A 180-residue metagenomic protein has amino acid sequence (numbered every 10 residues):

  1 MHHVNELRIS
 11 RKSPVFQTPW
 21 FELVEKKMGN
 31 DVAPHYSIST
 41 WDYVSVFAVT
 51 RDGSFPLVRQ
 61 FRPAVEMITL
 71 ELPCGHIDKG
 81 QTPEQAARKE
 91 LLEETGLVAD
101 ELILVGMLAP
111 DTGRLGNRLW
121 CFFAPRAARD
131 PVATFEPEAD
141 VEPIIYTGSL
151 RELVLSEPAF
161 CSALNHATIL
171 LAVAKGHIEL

Functional and structural regions predicted by a protein language model:
H2, I38-T40, S45-K89, P137: Conserved Nudix-box catalytic region and its N-terminal flanking loop in Nudix hydrolases and closely related
H2-V4, I68, K79, G113 (+1 more regions): Nudix hydrolase/Nudix homology domain
I9-F47, R51: Acidic, metal-coordinating catalytic segment for phosphate/diphosphate chemistry, firing primarily on the Nudix
P14-F21, Y36-S37, P63, L108-W120: Acidic pyrophosphate-coordinating catalytic loop
E22-V32, D111-P131: Active-site-adjacent beta-strand/loop module that shapes the phosphate/pyrophosphate-binding cleft
M28, A48, L57, F123-A124 (+1 more regions): Conserved hydrophobic "DFG−1" position in protein kinase catalytic cores
S54, A128-P131, I178-E179: Short helix-loop capping/hinge motifs at secondary-structure junctions, enriched in acidic/polar residues
V98-V105: A short coil-to-beta-strand element that immediately follows conserved catalytic motifs
